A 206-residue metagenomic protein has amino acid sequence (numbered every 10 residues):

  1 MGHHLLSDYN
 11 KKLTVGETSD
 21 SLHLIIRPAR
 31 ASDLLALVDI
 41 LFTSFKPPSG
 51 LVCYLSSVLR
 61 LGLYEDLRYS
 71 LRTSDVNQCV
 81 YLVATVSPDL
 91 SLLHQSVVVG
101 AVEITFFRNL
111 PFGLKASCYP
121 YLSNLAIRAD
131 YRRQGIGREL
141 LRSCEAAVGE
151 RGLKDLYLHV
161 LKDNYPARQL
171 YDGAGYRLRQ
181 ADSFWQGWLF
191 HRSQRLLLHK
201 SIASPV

Functional and structural regions predicted by a protein language model:
G2-L22, P28-D130, L141-S143, A147 (+2 more regions): Acetyl-CoA-dependent GNAT
L34, R133, A167-R168: Internal amphipathic alpha-helical segments of the cytochrome P450 catalytic fold
R128-D130, Q134, K162-D163: Active-site acidic-Proline motif in GNAT/NAT acetyltransferases
R132, G149, D172: Short polybasic/polar patches that bind polyanions
R132-Q134, R138, E145, F190-K200: Accessory recognition modules or surfaces
L141, V148-H159: Conserved GNAT acetyl-CoA-binding A-motif
K154-Y157, L161-R168, D172-V206: C-terminal "cap" of GNAT-fold acetyltransferases
